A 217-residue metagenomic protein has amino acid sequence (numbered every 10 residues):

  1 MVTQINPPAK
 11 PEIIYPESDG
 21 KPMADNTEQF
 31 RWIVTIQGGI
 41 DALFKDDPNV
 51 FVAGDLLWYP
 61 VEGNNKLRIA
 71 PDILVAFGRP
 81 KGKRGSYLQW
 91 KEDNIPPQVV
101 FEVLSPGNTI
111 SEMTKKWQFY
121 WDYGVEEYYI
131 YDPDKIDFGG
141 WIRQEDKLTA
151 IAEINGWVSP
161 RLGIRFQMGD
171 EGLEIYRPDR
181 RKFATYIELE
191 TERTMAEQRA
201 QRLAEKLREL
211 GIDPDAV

Functional and structural regions predicted by a protein language model:
V2-P22, A42, W58-P71, A76-V99 (+2 more regions): C-terminal interaction segment
N26-G54, V61-I69: Acidic-basic catalytic patches of nuclease active cores, encompassing PD-(D/E)XK and other metal-cofactor nuclease
F51-A53, Y129-D132: A structural signal for short, well-ordered beta-strand segments and their strand-loop junctions that often border
